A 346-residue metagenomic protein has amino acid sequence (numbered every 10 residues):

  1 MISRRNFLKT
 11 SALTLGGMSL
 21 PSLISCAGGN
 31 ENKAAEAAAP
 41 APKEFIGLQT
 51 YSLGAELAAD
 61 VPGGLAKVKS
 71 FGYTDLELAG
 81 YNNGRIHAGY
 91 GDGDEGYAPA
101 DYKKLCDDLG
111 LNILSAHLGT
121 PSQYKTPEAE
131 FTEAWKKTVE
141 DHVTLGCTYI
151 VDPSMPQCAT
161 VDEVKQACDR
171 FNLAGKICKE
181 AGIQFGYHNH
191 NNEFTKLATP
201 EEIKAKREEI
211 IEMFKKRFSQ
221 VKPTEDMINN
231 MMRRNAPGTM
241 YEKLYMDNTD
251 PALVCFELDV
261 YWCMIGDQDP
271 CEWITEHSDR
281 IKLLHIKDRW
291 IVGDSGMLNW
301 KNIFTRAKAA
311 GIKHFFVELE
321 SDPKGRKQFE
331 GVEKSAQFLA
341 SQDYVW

Functional and structural regions predicted by a protein language model:
I2-G47, S52-T74, E209, M213-M227 (+1 more regions): Histidine-acidic metal/acid-base catalytic patches
A12-L13, S19-L23, L105-N112, P121-C255 (+1 more regions): Active-site acidic/histidine proton-transfer and metal-coordination neighborhood in alpha/beta enzyme cores
A37-A41, L65-S70, D92-I113, A134-G146 (+4 more regions): Acidic (Asp/Glu)-rich catalytic clusters
Q49-A59, G119-T132: Active-site mouth loops of central-metabolism enzymes
S52-G54, G80-N82, G119-S122, P156-Q157 (+4 more regions): Active-site-proximal loop/turn and secondary-structure-junction residues that shape catalytic pockets, frequently
A59-D60, A88-G93, K125-E130, V161-K165 (+3 more regions): Short, solvent-exposed loop/turn segments at secondary-structure boundaries
E77-D101: Glycine-rich, proline-tolerant flexible connector loops at the mouths of alpha/beta enzymes
